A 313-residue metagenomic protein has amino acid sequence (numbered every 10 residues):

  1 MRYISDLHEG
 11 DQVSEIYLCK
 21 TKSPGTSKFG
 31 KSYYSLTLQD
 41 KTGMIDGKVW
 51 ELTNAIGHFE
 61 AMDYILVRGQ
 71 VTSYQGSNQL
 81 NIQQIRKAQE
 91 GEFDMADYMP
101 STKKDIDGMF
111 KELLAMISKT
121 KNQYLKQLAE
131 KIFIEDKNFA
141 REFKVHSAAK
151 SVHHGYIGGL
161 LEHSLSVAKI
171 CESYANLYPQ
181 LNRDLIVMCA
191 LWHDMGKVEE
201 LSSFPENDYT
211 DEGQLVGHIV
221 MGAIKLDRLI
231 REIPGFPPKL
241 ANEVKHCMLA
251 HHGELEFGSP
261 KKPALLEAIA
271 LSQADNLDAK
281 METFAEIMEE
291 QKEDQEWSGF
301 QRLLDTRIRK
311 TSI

Functional and structural regions predicted by a protein language model:
M1-V13: OB-fold nucleic-acid-binding modules
Y17, M62, V167, M248 (+1 more regions): Divalent metal-coordination and catalytic microenvironments
K22-S32, G43-D97: OB-fold single-stranded nucleic acid-binding module
S35-D40, S203: Short, acidic/hydrophobic/Gly-rich beta-strand patch recurrent on exposed beta strands that often constitutes part
E92-Q214, E254: Acidic/His-rich, divalent-metal-binding segments that scaffold phosphate/diphosphate chemistry
S151-H153, E162, S173-Q291: Divalent metal-dependent catalytic cores for phosphoryl transfer on phosphate-bearing substrates
S272, E290, D294-I313: N-terminal intrinsically disordered, cationic/polar leader segments that include organellar targeting peptides
